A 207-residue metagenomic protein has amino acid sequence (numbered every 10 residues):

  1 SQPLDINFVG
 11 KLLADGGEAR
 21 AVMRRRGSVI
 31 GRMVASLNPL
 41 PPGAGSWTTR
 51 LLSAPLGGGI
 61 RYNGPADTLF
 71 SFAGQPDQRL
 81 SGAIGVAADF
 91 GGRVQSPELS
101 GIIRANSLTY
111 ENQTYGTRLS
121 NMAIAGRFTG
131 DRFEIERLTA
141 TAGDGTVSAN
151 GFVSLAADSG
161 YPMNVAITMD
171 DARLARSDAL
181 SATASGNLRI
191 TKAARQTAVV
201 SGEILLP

Functional and structural regions predicted by a protein language model:
S1-D89, Q95-P207: Interface amphipathic segments
